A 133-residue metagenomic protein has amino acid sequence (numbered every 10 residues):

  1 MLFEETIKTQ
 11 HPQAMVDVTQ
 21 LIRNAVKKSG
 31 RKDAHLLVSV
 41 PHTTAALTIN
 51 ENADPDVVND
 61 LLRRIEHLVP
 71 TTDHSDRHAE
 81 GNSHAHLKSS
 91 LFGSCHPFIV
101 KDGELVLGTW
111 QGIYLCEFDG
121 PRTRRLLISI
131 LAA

Functional and structural regions predicted by a protein language model:
M1-A133: Active-site histidine-anchored catalytic micro-motif
